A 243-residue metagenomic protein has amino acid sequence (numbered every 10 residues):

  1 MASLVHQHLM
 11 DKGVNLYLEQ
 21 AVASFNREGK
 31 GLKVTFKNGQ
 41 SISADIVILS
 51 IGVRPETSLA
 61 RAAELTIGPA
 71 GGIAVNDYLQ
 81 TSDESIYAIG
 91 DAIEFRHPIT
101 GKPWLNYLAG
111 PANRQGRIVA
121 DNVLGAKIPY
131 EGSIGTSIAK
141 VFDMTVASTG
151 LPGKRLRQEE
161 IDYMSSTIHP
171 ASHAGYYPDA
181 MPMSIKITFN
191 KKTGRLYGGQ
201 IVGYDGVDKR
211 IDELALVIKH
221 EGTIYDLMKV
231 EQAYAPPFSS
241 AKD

Functional and structural regions predicted by a protein language model:
M1-Q20, L151-G153: N-terminal glycine-rich dinucleotide-binding loop that anchors FAD/FMN and/or NAD(P) in oxidoreductases
N15-Y17, Y87, M164-S166: General small-molecule cofactor/ligand-binding pocket signal
L18-K30: A conserved short coil-to-beta-strand element within the FAD-binding core of flavoproteins
L18-Q20, P69, T167: Short loop/edge segments at beta-strand edges and connector loops that shape dinucleotide/nucleotide cofactor-binding
K33-T35, Q40-I118, E213: FAD-site-proximal beta/loop scaffold in flavoenzymes
A92-D205, P236-D243: Mid-to-C-terminal Rossmann-like scaffold of FAD/NAD(P)H-dependent oxidoreductases
D205-T223: A short, polar/charged loop-to-alpha-helix boundary motif
H220-D243: Cysteine/selenocysteine-centered motifs that mediate thiol-based redox chemistry or coordinate metal-sulfur cofactors
